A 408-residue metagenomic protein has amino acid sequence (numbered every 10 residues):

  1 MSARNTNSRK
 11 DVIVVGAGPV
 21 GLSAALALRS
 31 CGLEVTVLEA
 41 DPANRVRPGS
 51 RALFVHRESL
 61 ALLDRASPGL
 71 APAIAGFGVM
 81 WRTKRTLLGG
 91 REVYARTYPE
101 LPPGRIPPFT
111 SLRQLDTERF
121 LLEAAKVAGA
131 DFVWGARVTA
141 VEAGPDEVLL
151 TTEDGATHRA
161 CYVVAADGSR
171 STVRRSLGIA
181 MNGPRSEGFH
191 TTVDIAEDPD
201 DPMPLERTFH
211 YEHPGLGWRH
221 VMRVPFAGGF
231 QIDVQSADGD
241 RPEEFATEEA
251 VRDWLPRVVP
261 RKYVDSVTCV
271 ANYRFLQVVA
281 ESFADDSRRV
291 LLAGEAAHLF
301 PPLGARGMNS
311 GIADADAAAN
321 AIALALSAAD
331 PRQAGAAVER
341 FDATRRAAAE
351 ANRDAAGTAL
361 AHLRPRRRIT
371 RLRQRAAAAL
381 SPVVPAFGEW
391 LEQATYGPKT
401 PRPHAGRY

Functional and structural regions predicted by a protein language model:
N5-T6, A321-Y408: C-terminal helical "tail/cap" subdomain of flavin- and related membrane-associated enzymes
K10, E153-Y162: Core beta-strand elements of the Rossmann-like FAD/NAD(P) dinucleotide-binding domain in flavoenzyme oxidoreductases
K10-V37: N-terminal Rossmann-like FAD-binding beta1-loop-alpha1 element of flavoenzymes
P19-A27, L121, A165, V267 (+2 more regions): Conserved mid-domain beta->alpha element of the FAD-binding
R29-R51: Glycine-rich FAD pyrophosphate-binding loop
R47-A52, H56-A124: Active-site-adjacent segment of FAD-dependent monooxygenases/related oxidoreductases
E123, Y162, A166-Y273: Conserved FAD-binding catalytic core of PHBH/FMO-like flavoproteins
W134-V148: A conserved short coil-to-beta-strand element within the FAD-binding core of flavoproteins
